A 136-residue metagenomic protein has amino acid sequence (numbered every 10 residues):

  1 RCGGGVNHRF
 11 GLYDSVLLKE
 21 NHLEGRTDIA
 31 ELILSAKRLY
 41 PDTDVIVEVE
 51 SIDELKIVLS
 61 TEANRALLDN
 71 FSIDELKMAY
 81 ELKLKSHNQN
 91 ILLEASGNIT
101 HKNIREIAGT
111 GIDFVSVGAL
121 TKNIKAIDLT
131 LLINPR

Functional and structural regions predicted by a protein language model:
R1-T61, R65, K77-L82, L92-E94 (+2 more regions): Acidic/glycine-rich phosphate/pyrophosphate-binding loops and surrounding catalytic core that coordinate Mg2+
N70, G97, A119: Short secondary-structure boundary segments
S72-E75: Nucleotide-binding motor/catalytic cores of P-loop/tubulin-like NTPases across gene-expression machines
K85-I91, N134-R136: Short acidic, glycine/proline-enriched helix-loop-strand junctions
H101: Cys/His-rich Zn2+-binding cysteine-cluster or related metal-binding knuckle/ribbon modules and their
A119, N123-R136: Short, charged, intrinsically disordered terminal tails
